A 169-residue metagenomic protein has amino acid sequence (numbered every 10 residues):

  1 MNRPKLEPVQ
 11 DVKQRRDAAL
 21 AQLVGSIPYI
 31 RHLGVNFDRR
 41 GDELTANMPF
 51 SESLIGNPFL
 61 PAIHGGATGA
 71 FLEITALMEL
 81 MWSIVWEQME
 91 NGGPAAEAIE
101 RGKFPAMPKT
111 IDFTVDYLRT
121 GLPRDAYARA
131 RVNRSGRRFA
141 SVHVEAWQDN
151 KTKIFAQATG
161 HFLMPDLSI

Functional and structural regions predicted by a protein language model:
N2-Q14, M78-M81, R119-I169: HotDog/MaoC-like acyl-thioester-processing domains
R15-Q22, D112, A126: Short Pro/Gly-enriched beta-strand edge/turn motifs at strand-loop
A18-N36: Active-site-proximal helix-loop elements at catalytic-domain edges
L33, D42-L44, K109-F113, R124 (+1 more regions): A generic structural signal for short beta-strands and their flanking turns/coil linkers
L33-I63: Catalytic strand-loop segment that frames the active site of acyl-thioester-processing enzymes
M48-F50, Y117, M164: Hydrophobic residues in beta-strands and at strand termini
F59-M78: Compact, glycine-rich, soluble single-domain proteins
L77-Y127, V132: Hydrophobic beta-strand-centered segment that forms part of the acyl-chain substrate-binding groove
